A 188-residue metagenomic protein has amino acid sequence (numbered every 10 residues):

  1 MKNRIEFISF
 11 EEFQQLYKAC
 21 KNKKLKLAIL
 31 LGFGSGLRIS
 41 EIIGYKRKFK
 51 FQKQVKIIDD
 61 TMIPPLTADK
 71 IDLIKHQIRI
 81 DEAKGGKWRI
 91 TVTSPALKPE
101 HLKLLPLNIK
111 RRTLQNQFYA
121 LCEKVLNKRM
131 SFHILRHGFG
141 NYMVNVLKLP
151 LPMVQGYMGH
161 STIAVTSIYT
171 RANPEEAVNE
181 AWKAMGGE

Functional and structural regions predicted by a protein language model:
M1-Q14, G85-P95: DNA breakage-rejoining catalytic core of tyrosine-based enzymes
K2, I8-I39, I43: Basic, Lys/Arg- and aromatic-enriched nucleic-acid-binding interface segment
N3-R4, A184-E188: C-terminal secondary-structure termini that scaffold catalytic or DNA-interacting sites
K21, L31-F49, K53-K56, T61 (+2 more regions): A short, glycine-centered helix-capping/turn motif at helix boundaries that positions DNA-contacting or catalytic
L30, G138-H160, I168: C-terminal catalytic core of tyrosine-transesterase DNA break-rejoin enzymes
G44-L97: Conserved tyrosine-mediated DNA breakage-rejoining catalytic core shared by Y-recombinases
G85, M158-K183: Catalytic-site neighborhood detector that most strongly recognizes the C-terminal catalytic loop/helix of tyrosine
V92-K128: Active-site/catalytic core of tyrosine-dependent DNA strand-transfer enzymes
